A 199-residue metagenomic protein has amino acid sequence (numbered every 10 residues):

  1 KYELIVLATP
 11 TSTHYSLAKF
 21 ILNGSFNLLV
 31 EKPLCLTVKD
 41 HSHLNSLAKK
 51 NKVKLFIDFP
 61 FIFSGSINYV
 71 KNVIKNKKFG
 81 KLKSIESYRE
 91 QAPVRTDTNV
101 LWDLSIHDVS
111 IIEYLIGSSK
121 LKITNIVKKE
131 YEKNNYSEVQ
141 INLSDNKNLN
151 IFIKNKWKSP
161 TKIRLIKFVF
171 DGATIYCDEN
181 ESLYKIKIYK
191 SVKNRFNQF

Functional and structural regions predicted by a protein language model:
K1-L47: Beta-loop-alpha module in the N-terminal Rossmann-like domain of NAD(P)-dependent dehydrogenases, especially those
L4, S16, F20, H43 (+4 more regions): Alpha-helical elements of Rossmann-like donor-binding domains used by nucleotide-donor carbohydrate transfer enzymes
S12, C35-V94: A contiguous active-site-proximal alpha/beta segment in oxidoreductase catalytic domains
G24-F26, N51-K54, N148-L149: A short helix->loop->beta-strand "cap" motif at the edges of active sites that frequently abuts
V30-E31, L55-I57, C177: Hydrophobic residues in well-ordered beta-strands that form the structural core
D58-G65, Q91-K122: Mid-domain beta-loop-alpha active-site segment that forms a flexible, acidic cofactor/metal-binding surface
I106-Y184: Contiguous beta-strand/loop segments that form the cofactor/metal-binding neighborhood of enzyme cores
R195-F199: C-terminal helical cap and adjacent loop that interface with cofactors, partners, or active-site loops
